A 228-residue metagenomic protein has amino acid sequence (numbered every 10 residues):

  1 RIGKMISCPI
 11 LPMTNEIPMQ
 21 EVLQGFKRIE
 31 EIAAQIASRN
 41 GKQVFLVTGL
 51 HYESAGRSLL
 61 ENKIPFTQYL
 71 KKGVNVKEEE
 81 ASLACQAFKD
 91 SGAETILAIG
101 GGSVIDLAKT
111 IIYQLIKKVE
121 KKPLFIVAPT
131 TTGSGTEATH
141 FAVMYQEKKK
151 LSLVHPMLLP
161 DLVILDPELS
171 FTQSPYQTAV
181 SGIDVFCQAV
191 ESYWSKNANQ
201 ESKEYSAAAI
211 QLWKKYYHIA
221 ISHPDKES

Functional and structural regions predicted by a protein language model:
R1-T95: ATP/NTP phosphate-donor binding region
E21, Q43-F45, T67, E94-L97 (+4 more regions): Structural motif
A33, S82-C85, K109-I112, I183-E191 (+1 more regions): Predominant activation on well-ordered alpha-helical scaffold segments within soluble catalytic domains
L50-S54, G101-I105, G133: Gly/Ser/Thr-rich loops at beta-strand to alpha-helix junctions that form or flank small-molecule/cofactor-binding
F88-I111, L115-T130: A short, small-residue-rich loop immediately preceding and capping a beta-strand
Q114-E204, A209: A glycine/threonine-rich phosphate-anchoring loop and its flanking beta-alpha core in nucleotide/phosphate-binding
K196-S228: Active-site segments that bind and position negatively charged phosphate/pyrophosphate groups
